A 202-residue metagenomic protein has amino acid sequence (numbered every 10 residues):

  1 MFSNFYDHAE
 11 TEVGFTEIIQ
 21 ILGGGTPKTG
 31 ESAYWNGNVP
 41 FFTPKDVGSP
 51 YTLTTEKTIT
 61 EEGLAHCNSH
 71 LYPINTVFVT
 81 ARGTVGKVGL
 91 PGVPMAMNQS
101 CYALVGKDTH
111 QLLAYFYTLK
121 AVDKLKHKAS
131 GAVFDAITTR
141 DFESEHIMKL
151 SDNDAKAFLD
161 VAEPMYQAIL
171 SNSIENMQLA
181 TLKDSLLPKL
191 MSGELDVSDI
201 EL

Functional and structural regions predicted by a protein language model:
M1-T26, M148, D152-V197: Non-catalytic DNA-recognition/assembly elements of restriction-modification systems
T16-L150, E201: DNA target-recognition domains and sequence-specific DNA-contacting regions of bacterial/archaeal
